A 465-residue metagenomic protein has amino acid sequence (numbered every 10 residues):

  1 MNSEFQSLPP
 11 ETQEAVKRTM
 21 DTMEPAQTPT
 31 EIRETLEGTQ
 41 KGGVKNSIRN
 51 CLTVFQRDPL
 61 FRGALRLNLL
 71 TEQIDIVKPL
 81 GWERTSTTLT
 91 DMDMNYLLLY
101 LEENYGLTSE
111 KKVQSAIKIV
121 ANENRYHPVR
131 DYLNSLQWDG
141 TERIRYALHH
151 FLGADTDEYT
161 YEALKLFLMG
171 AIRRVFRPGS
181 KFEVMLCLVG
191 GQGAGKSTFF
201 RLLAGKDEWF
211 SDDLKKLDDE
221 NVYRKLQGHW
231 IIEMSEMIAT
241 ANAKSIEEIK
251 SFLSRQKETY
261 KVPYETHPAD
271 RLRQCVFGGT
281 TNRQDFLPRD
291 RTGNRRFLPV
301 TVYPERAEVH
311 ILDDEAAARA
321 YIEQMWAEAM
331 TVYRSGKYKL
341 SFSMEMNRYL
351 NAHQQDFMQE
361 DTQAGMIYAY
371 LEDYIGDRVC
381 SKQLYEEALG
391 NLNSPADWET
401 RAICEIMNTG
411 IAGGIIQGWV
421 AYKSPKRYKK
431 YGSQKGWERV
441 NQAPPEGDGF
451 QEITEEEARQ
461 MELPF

Functional and structural regions predicted by a protein language model:
M1-E142, E158, E162, N393-W398 (+3 more regions): N-terminal nucleic-acid engagement/recognition segments and initiation subdomains in replication, restriction
I117-Q227, I231, K382: P-loop NTPase catalytic core of nucleic-acid-dependent motor ATPases
L217, E265, R291, P304-A320 (+1 more regions): Positively charged interface segments
V222-Q227, V262-T280: AAA+/SF3 P-loop NTPase mechanochemical coupling elements
I231-L253, P288-G293: Conserved AAA+/SF3 P-loop NTPase catalytic/coupling segment centered on the Walker-B
I238-A239, N282-F286, Y303-E308: Conserved nucleotide-binding/hydrolysis micro-motifs of P-loop NTPases
I246-A269: Conserved catalytic/switch belt of AAA+ P-loop NTPases
R271-C275, D290-A369, D373: Phosphate-sensing "switch" segment of ASCE/P-loop ATPases
